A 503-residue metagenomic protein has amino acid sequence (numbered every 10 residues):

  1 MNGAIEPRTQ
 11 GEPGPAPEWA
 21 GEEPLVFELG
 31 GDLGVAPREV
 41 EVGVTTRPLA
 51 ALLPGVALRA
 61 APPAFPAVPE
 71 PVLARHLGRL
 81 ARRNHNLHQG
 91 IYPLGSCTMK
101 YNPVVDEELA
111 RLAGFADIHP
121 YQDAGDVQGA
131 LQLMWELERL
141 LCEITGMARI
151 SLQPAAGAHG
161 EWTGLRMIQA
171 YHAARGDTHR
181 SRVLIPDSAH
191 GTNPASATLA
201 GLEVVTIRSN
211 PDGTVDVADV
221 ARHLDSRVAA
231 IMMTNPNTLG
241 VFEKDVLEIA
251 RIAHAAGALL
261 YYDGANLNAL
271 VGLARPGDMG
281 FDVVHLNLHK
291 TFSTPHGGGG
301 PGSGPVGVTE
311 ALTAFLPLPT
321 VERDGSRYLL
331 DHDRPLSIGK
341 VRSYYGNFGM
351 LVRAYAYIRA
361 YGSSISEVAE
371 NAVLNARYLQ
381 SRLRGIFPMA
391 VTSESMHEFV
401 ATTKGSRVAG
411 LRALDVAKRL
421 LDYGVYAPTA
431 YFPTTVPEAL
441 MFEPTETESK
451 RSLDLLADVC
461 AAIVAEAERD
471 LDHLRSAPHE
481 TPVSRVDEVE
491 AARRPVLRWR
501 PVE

Functional and structural regions predicted by a protein language model:
M1-R149, R166, A274, D324-V341 (+1 more regions): Non-catalytic terminal extensions of PLP-dependent enzymes
H85-D106, Q153-E161, F292-G307, A311-L312 (+2 more regions): Conserved phosphate/anionic-ligand binding catalytic regions in large, soluble enzymes, centered on
T98, A156, A189, N237 (+6 more regions): Short, flexible loop/turn elements at secondary-structure junctions
G129, H159-G325, L411, P437-E438: Conserved PLP-enzyme active-site core in the AAT-like
A148-P154, R182-I185: A short, small-residue-rich loop immediately preceding and capping a beta-strand
S151, V205-I207, P428: General small-molecule cofactor/ligand-binding pocket signal
P301-P305, T309-Y344, F348, R353-S363: Long, C-terminal catalytic modules of enzymes
